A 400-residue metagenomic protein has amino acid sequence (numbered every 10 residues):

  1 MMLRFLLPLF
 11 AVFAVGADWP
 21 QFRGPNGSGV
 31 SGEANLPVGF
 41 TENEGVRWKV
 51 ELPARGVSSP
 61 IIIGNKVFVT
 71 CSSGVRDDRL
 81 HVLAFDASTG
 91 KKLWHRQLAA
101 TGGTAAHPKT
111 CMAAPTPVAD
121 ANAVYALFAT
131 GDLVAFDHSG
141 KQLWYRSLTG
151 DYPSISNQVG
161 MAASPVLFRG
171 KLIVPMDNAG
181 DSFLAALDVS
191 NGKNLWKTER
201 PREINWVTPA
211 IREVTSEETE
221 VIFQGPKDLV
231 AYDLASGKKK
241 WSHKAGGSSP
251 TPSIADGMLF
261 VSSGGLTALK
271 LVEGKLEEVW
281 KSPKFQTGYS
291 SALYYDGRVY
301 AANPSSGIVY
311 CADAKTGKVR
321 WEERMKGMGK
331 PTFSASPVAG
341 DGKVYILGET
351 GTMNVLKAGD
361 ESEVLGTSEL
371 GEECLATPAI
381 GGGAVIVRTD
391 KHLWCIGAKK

Functional and structural regions predicted by a protein language model:
M1-P8: Sec-dependent signal peptide recognition, specifically the positively charged N-region followed immediately by
F10-G16: Sec/Tat signal peptide C-region and signal peptidase I cleavage site
G16-K400: Noncatalytic, solvent-exposed loop/strand surfaces of beta-propeller-type extracellular/periplasmic domains
